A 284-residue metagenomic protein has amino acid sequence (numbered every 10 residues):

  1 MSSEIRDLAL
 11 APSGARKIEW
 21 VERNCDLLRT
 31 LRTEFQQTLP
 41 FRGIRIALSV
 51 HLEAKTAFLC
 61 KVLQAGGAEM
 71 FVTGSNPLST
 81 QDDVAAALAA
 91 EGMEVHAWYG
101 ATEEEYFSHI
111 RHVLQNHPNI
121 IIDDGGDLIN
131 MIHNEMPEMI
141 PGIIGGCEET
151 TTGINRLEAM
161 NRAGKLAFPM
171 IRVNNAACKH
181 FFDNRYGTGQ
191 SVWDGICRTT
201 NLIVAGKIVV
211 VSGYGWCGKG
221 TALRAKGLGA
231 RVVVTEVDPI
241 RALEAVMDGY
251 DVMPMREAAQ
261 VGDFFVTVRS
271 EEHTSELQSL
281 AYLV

Functional and structural regions predicted by a protein language model:
S2-F41, V72-K207: Glycine/serine-rich phosphate-binding loop and adjoining beta1-alpha1 elements at the start of nucleotide-handling
L48-T56, N76-T80, G126-L128, W216-C217: Gly/Ser/Thr-rich loops at beta-strand to alpha-helix junctions that form or flank small-molecule/cofactor-binding
S49, D124, T267-R269, L277: Short, well-ordered coil/turn residues at beta-beta hairpins and beta-strand->alpha-helix junctions within
V50-A68, D183, G187-V261, T267: Glycine-rich phosphate/diphosphate-binding loop of Rossmann-like nucleotide-binding domains
F58-V62, V84, H109-I110, S279: A short acidic, amphipathic alpha-helical/loop segment
S75-L78, G100-T102, D238-P239, E257-A258 (+1 more regions): Short, acidic/turn-prone active-site loops that include or flank metal/cofactor- and phosphate-binding residues
E272-V284: Single conserved hydrophobic/aromatic residue that forms the stacking wall/gate of nucleotide- or nucleobase-binding
